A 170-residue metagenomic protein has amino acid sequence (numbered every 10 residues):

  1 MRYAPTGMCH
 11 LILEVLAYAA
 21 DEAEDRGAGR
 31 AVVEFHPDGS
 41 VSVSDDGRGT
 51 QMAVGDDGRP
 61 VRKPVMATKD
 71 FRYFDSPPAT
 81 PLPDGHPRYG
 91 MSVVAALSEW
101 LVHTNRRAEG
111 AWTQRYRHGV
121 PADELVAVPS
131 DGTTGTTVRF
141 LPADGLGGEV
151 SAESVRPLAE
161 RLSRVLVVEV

Functional and structural regions predicted by a protein language model:
M1-T6, H10, A20, E24 (+1 more regions): N-terminal assembly/transducer modules of large multi-domain enzymes, emphasizing dimerization/partner-binding
R2, G47-E124: Flexible ATP-lid and adjacent glycine-rich G1/G2 motifs of the Bergerat
Y3-H36, G90-L97: Conserved ATP-binding N-box helix of the HATPase_c
A28, D38, T133-G135: A general secondary-structure signal for short beta-strands and their flanking turns/coil in non-transmembrane regions
E34-H36, T104-R106, V170: Short hydrophobic alpha-helical segments used for membrane anchoring or interfacial signaling
H36-S42, D46: Short beta-strand-loop-beta element adjacent to the nucleotide/active-site pocket used for signaling
S40, W100-V102, T137: Structural motif
V43, Q51-A53, G148-E149: Short helix/loop capping segments that flank catalytic or ligand/cofactor-binding pockets
